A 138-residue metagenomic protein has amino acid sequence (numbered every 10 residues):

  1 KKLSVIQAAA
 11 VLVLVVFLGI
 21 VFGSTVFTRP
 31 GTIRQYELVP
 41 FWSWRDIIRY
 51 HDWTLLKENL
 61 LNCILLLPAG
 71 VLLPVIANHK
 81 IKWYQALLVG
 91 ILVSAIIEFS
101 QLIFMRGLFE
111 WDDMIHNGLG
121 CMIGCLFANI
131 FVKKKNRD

Functional and structural regions predicted by a protein language model:
K1-R106, W111, M122-D138: Bulky hydrophobic segments
